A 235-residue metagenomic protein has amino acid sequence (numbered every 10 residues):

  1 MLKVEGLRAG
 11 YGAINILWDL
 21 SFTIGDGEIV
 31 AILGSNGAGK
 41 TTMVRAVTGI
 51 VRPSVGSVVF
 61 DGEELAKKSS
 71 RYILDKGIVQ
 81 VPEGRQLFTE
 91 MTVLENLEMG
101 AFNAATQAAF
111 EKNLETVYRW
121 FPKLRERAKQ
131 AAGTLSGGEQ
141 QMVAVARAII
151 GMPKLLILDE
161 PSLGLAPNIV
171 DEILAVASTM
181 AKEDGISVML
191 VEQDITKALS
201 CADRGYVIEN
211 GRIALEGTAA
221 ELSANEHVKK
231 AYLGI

Functional and structural regions predicted by a protein language model:
G12, K68, V93-K112, W120-R125 (+2 more regions): ABC-type ATPase nucleotide-binding domains, specifically the catalytic core motifs of the NBD
L33-S35: The feature captures the beta-strand-to-loop junction immediately N-terminal to the Walker
T48: Helix-to-loop junction immediately C-terminal to a conserved catalytic motif
G56-E64, K76, F110-L114, R119: Conserved ABC transporter NBD signature motif
A131-L135, E139: Conserved ABC ATPase signature
A148-I149: ABC ATPase C-loop
D171-G185: Helical segment within the ABC ATPase nucleotide-binding domain
